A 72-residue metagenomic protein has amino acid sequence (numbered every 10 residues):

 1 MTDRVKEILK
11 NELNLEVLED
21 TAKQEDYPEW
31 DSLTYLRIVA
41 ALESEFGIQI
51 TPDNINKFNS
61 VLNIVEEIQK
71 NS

Functional and structural regions predicted by a protein language model:
M1-K6, Q24-W30: Phosphate-binding glycine-rich loops and adjacent basic patches that engage nucleotide phosphates, nucleic-acid
M1-V17, K70-N71: Thiotemplate assembly-line natural product biosynthesis machinery
N11-E29, E45-K57: Phosphopantetheine carrier-protein modules
T34: Two-component histidine kinase catalytic core, primarily the HATPase_c
I38: Short active-site alpha-helical segment characteristic of glycosyltransferases and processive polysaccharide synthases
S60-N63: Residue-level recognition of oxygen-bearing side chains
